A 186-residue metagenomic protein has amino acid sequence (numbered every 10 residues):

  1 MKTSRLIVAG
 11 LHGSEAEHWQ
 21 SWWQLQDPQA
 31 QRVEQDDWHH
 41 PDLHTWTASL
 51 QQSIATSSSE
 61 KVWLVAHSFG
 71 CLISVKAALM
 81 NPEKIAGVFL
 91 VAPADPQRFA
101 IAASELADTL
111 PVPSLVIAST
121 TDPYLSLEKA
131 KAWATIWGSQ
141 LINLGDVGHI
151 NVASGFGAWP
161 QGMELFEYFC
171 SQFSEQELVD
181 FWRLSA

Functional and structural regions predicted by a protein language model:
K2-E60: Active-site catalytic motif of lipid deacylating hydrolases and related acyltransferases
G13-S14, P96-Q97, T120-L125: Acidic catalytic loop of the alpha/beta-hydrolase fold
Q24, T120-S139: Conserved loop-alpha-helix segment in the C-terminal half of the alpha/beta-hydrolase fold that carries the catalytic
T45-A48, V152-Y168: Post-His helix in hydrolase/transferase enzymes
W63-V65, V88: Conserved alpha/beta-hydrolase fold motif
V65-S74: Gly/Ala-rich beta-loop-alpha elbow adjacent to hydrolase catalytic centers
E83-P96, P113: A conserved short beta-strand
L110-P111, L115-A118, D122: Short beta-strand/loop motif that positions the catalytic acidic residue of the alpha/beta-hydrolase fold
